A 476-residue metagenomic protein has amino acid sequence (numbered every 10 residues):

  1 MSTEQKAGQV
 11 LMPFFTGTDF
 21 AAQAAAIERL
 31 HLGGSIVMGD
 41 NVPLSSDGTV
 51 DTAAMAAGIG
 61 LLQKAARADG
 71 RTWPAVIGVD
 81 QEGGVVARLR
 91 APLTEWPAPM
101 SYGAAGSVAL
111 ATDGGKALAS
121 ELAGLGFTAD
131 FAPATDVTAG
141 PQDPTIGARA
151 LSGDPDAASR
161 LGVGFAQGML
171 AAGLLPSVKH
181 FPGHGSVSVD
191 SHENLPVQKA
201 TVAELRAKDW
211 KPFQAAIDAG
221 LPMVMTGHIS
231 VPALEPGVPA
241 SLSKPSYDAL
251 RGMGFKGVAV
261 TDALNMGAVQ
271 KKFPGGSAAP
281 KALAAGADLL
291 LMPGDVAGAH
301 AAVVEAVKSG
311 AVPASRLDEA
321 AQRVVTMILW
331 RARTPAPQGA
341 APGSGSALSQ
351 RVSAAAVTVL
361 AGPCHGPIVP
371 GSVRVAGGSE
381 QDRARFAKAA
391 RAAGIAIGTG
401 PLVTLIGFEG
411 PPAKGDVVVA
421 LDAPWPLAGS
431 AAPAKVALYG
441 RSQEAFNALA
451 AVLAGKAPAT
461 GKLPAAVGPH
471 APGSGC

Functional and structural regions predicted by a protein language model:
M1-H31, K271-C476: Preference for extracellular/luminal or secreted protein segments
S2, A21-A26, S35, S45-R71 (+2 more regions): Second-shell residues forming the walls of enzyme active-site clefts
A7-V10, L30-P43, P141, T145-G147: Acidic/histidine-rich, surface-exposed loop or edge segments in extracytoplasmic proteins
G8-F15, L32-V37, A75-Q81, A129-P133 (+6 more regions): Hydrophobic faces of well-ordered beta-strands that scaffold small-molecule active sites in alpha/beta enzyme cores
T16-D19, N41-L44, Q81-V86, A129 (+9 more regions): Solvent-exposed loop/turn segments at secondary-structure junctions within structured extracellular/periplasmic domains
A25-D40, K116-A129: Catalytic domains of carbohydrate-active enzymes, especially glycoside hydrolases
L62-T94, A111-T138, A158-P182: Glycine-rich, aromatic-flanked loop segments that form ligand/cofactor-binding clefts across common enzyme folds
L93-G106, A150-S152: A charged helix-plus-loop insertion that forms the helical arch/lid used to bind and gate nucleic-acid substrates
